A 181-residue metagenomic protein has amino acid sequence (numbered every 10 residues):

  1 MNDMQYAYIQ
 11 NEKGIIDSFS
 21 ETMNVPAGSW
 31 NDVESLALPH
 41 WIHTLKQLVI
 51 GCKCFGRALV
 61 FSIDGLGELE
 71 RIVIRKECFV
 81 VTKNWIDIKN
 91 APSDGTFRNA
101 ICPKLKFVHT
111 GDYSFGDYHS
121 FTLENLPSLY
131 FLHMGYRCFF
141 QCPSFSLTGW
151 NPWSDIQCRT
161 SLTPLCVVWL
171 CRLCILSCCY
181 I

Functional and structural regions predicted by a protein language model:
M1-G51: N-terminal segments that cap or nucleate solenoid repeat domains
Q10-I16, S35-W41, F61-D64, I88 (+2 more regions): Leucine-rich repeat
V25-N31, V49-R57, G65-E68, V73-V80 (+9 more regions): Concave beta-strand-loop units of leucine-rich repeat
K83-N84: A short, polar/proline- and glycine-enriched secondary-structure boundary/capping micro-motif
L170-L173: Intrinsic disorder/low-complexity segments
